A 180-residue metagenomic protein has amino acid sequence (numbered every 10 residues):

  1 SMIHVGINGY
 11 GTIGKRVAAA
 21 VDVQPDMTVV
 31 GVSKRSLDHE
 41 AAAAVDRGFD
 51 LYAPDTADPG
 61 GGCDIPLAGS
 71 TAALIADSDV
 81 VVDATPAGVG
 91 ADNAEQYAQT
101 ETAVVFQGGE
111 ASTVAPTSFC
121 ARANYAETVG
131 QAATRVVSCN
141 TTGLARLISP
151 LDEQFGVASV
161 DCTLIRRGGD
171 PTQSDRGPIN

Functional and structural regions predicted by a protein language model:
M2-Q173: N-terminal Rossmann-like NAD(P) cofactor-binding subdomain of oxidoreductases, focused on the glycine-rich
S174-N180: Charged docking surfaces used in two-component/phosphorelay signaling
